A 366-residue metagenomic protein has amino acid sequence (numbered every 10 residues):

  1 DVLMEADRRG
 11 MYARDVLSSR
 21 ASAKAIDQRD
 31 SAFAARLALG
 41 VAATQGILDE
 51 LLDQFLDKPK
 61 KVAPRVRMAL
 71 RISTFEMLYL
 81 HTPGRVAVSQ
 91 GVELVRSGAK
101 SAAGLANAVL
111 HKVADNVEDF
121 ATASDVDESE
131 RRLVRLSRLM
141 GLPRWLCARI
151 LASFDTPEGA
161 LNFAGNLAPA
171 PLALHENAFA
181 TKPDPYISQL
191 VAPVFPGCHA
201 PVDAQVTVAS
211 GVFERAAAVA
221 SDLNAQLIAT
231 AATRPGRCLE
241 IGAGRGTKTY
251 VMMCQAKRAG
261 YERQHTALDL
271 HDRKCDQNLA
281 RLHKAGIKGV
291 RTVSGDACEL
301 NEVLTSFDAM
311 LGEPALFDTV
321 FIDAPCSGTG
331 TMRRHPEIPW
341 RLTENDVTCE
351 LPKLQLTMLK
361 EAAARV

Functional and structural regions predicted by a protein language model:
D1-V366: S-adenosylmethionine
